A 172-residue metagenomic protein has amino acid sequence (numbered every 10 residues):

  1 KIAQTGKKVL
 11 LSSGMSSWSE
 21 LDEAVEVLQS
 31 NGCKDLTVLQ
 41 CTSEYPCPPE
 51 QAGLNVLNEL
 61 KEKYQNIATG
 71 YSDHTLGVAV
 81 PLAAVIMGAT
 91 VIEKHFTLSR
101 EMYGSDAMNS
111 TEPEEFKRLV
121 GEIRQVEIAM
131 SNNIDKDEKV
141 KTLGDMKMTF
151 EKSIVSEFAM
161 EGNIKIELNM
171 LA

Functional and structural regions predicted by a protein language model:
K1-A172: Catalytic cores and adjacent flexible loops of soluble metabolic enzymes that perform enolate/carbanion chemistry on
